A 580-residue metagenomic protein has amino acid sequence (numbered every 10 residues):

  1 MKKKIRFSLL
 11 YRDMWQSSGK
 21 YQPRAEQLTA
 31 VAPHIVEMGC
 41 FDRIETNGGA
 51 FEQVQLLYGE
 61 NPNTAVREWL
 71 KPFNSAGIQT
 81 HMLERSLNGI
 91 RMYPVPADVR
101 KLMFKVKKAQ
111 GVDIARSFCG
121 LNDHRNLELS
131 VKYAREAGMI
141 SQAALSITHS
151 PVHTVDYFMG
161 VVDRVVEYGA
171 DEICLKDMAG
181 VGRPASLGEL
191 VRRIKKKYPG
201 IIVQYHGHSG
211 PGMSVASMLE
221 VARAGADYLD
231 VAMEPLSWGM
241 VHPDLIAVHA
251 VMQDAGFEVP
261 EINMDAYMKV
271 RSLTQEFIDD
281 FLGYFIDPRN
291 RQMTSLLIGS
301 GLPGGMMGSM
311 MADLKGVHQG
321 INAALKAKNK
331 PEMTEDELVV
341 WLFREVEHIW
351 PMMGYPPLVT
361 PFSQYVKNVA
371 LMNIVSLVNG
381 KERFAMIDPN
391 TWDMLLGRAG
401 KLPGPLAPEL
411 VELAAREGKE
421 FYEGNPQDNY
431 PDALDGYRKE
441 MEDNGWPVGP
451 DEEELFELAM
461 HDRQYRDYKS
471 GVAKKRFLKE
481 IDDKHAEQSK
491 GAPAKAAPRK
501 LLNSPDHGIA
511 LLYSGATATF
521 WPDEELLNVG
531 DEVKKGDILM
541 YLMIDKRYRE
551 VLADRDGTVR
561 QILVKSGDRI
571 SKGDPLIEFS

Functional and structural regions predicted by a protein language model:
M1-S18, V66-K71: N-terminal amphipathic alpha-helix/helix-capping segment at the start of soluble metabolic enzymes
M14, S117, I173, G225 (+2 more regions): Conserved, mostly hydrophobic/aromatic
W15, V36-V54, Q292-H507: Terminal or standalone catalytic/regulatory effector modules within metabolic enzymes and repeat proteins
P33, R43, G48-V161, A179-R183: Active-site beta->alpha loop and helix N-cap motifs at the rims of alpha/beta catalytic domains
S117, D177, A224-P243: Glycine-rich phosphate-binding active-site loops on the catalytic face of alpha/beta enzymes
D156-V162, P211-D227: Catalytic cores of alpha/beta
S237-I262: C-terminal helical cap(s) of enzyme catalytic domains, especially alpha/beta-barrels
A494-Y541, Y548-E550, D556: Acidic, low-complexity mobile loops and tails
